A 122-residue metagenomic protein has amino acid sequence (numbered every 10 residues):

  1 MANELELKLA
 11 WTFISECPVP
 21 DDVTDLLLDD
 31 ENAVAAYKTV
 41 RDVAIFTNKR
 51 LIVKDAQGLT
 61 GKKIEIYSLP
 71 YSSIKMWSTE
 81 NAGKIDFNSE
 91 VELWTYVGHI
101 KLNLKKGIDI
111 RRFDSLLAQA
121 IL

Functional and structural regions predicted by a protein language model:
M1-A44, K105-G107, R111-R112, Q119-L122: Anionic N-terminal interaction surfaces
L26-V43, T47-H99, S115, Q119: Phosphoinositide-binding peripheral membrane targeting modules
